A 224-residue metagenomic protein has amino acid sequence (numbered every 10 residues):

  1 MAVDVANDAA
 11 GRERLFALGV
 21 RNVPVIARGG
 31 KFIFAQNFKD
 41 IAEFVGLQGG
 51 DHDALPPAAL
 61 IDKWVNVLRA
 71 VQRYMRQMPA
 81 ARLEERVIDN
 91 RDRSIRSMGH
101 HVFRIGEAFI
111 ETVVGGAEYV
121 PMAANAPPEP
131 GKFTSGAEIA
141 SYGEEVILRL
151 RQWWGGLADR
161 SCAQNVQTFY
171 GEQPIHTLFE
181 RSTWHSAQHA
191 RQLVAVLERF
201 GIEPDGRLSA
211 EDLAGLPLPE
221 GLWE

Functional and structural regions predicted by a protein language model:
M1-G11, V20-R21: Thiol-based oxidoreductase modules, predominantly thioredoxin-like and allied folds used for disulfide exchange
F16-A27: Structural micro-motif
A27-D53: Non-catalytic, surface beta->alpha helical segment in thiol-disulfide oxidoreductase systems
L47-L60, G131, E138: Short, charged, low-complexity loops and linkers
P56-A80, H100-E111: Alpha-helical bundle segments that constitute or directly flank the non-heme di-iron/ferroxidase center
W64, L68-M75, P130-V166, Q173-Q192: Acidic/histidine-rich alpha-helical segments that form the ligand environment of transition-metal centers
Q77-E84, G155-A163, E198-I202: Surface-exposed helix-capping loop/turn segments at secondary-structure junctions
E84-E129, Q167-E224: Short, contiguous alpha-helical
